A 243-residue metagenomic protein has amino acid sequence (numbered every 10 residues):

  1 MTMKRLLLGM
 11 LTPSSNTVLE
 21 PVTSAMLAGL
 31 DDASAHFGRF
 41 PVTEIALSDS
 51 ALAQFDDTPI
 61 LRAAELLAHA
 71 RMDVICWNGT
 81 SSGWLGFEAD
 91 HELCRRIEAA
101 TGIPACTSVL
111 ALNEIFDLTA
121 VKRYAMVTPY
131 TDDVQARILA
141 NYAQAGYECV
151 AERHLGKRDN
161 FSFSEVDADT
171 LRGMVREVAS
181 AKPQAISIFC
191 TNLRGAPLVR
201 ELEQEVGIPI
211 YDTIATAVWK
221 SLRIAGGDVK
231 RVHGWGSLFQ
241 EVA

Functional and structural regions predicted by a protein language model:
M1-R62, Y130-D167: N-terminal glycine-rich anion-binding loop in soluble enzyme alpha/beta folds
G9, D73-N78, A125-M126, P183-C190: Periplasmic-binding protein-like
D56-A70, T170-P183: Short, well-structured alpha-helical segments in soluble
A64-C106: Glycine/small-residue-rich loop that forms an oxyanion/phosphate-binding "nest" at active or ligand-binding sites
L93, I97-R158, F239-V242: Conserved beta-alpha
K157-N160, I210-K230: Short, flexible loop segments at boundaries between secondary-structure elements
R172-E205, A217-V218: Hydrophobic alpha-helical
V229-A243: C-terminal accessory extensions appended to soluble enzyme cores
